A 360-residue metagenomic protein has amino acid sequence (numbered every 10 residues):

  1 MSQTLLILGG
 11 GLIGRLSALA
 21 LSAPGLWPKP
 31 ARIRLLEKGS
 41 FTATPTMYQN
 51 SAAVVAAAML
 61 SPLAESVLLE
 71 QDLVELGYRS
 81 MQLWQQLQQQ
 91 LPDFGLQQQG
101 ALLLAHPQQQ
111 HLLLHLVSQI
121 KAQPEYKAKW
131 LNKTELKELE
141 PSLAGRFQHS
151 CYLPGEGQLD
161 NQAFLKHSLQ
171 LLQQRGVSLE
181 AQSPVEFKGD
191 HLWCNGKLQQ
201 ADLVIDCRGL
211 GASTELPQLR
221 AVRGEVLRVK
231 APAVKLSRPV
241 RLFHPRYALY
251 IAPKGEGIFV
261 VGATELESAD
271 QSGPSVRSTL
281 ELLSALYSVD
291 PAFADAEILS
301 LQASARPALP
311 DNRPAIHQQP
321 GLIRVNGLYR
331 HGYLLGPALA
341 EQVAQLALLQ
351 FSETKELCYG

Functional and structural regions predicted by a protein language model:
Q3-R34: N-terminal Rossmann-like FAD-binding beta1-loop-alpha1 element of flavoenzymes
L6-L8, L36, Q199-L210, A340: Short hydrophobic core segments
G11, L16-A20, M59, F94-L96 (+1 more regions): Active-site substrate-recognition segment that forms the wall of the catalytic cavity or substrate channel
S22-V54: Glycine-rich FAD pyrophosphate-binding loop
T46, A57-L139: Dinucleotide-binding Rossmann-like beta1-alpha1 core, especially the glycine-rich loop that anchors the ADP
L63, D93-A105, K127-L169, Q174 (+2 more regions): Helix-loop-beta segment of a Rossmann-like dinucleotide-binding subdomain
G157, S178-L192: A conserved short coil-to-beta-strand element within the FAD-binding core of flavoproteins
A296-G360: C-terminal catalytic lobe of FAD-dependent flavoproteins
